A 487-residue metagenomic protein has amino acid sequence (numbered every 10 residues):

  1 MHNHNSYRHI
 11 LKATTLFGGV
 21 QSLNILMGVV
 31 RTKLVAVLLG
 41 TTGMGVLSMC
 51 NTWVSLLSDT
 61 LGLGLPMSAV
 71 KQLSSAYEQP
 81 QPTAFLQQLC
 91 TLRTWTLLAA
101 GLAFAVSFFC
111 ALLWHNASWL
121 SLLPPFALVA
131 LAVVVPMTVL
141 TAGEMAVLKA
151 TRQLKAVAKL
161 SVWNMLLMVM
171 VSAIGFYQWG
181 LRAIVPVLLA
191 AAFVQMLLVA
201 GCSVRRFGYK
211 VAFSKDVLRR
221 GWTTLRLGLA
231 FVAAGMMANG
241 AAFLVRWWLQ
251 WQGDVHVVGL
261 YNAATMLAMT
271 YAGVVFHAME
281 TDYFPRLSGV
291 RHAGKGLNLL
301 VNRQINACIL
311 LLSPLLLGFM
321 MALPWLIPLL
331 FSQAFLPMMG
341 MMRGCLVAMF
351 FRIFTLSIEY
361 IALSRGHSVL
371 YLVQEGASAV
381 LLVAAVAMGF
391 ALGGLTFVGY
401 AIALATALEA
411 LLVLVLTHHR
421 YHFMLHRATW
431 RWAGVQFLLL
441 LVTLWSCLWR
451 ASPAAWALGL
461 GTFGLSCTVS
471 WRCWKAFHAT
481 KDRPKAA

Functional and structural regions predicted by a protein language model:
M1-I10, V199-A242, D282-L299, R420-G434 (+1 more regions): Interhelical loop/hinge segments that connect adjacent transmembrane helices in multipass membrane
A13-T32, N164, V187-Q195, V199 (+4 more regions): Transmembrane helical elements of multi-pass membrane transporters/channels
A36-G43, L123-P125, R152-K155, M165-L197 (+6 more regions): Membrane-interface helix-loop junctions in multi-pass transport and translocation proteins
L63-Q79, A150, F207-G208, A264 (+3 more regions): Helix-loop junctions and terminal segments of transmembrane helices in multi-pass membrane transport/translocation
C90-L120, A173, Y177, V275 (+4 more regions): Alpha-helical transmembrane segments of multi-pass membrane transport and lipid-handling proteins
T94-M237, A242-F243: Hydrophobic transmembrane helix module of multi-pass membrane transport proteins
P136-L160, L346-A377, T417-F423: Membrane-interface junctions at transmembrane-helix termini in multi-pass inner-membrane proteins
L444-A487: Membrane-proximal transmembrane or re-entrant/amphipathic helices at the cytosolic face
